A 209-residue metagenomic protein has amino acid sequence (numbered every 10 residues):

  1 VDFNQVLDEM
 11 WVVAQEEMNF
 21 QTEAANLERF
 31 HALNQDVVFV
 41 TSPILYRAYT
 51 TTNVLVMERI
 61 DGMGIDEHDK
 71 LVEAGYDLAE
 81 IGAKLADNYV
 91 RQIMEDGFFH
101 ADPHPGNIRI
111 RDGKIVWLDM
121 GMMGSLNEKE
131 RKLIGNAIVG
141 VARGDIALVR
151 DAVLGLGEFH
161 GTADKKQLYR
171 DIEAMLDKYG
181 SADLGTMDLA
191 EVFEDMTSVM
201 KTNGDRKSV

Functional and structural regions predicted by a protein language model:
V1-S208: Conserved catalytic cores of large enzyme domains
